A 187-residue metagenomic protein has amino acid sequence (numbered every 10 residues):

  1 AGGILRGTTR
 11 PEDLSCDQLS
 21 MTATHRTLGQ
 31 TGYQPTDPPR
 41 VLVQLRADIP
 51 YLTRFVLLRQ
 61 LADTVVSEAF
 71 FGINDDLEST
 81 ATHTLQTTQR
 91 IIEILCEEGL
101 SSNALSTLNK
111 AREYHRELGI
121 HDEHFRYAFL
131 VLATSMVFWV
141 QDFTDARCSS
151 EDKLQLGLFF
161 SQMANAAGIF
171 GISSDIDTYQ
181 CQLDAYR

Functional and structural regions predicted by a protein language model:
A1-R187: Mature, function-bearing regions of proteins
